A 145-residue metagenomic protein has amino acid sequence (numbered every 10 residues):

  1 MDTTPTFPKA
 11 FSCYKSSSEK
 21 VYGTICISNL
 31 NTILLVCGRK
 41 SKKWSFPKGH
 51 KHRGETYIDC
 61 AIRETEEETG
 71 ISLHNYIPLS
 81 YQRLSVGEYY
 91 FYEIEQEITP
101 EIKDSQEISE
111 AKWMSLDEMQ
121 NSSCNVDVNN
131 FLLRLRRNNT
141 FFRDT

Functional and structural regions predicted by a protein language model:
M1-G23: Acidic, metal-coordinating catalytic segment for phosphate/diphosphate chemistry, firing primarily on the Nudix
T32-I33: Entry beta-strands of beta-propeller and related beta-repeat scaffolds
G38: Catalytic phosphate/metal-binding cores of nucleic-acid and nucleotide-processing enzymes, i.e., regions that mediate
K42-P47: Compact nucleic-acid interaction/catalytic patches
G49-N138, F142-T145: Unchanged
